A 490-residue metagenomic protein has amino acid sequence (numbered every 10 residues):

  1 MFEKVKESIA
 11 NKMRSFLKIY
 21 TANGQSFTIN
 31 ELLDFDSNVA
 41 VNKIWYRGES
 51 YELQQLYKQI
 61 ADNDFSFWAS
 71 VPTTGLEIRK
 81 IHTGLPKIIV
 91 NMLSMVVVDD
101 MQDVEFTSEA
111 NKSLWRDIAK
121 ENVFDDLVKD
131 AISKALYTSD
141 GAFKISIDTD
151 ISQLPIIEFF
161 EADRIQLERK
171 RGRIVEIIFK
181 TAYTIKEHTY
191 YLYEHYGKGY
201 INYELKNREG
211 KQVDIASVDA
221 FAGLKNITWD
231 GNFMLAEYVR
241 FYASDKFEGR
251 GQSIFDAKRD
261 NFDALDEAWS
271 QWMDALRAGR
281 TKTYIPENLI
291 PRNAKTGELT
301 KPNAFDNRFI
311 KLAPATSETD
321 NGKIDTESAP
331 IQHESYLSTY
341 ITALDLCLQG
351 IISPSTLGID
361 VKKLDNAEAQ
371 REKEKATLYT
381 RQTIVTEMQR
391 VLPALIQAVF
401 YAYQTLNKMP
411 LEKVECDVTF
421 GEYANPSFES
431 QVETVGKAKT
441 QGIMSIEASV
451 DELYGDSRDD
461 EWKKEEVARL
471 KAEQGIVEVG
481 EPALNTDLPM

Functional and structural regions predicted by a protein language model:
M1, E267-M273, R277, Y284-P291 (+1 more regions): Glycine- and charge-rich intrinsically disordered segments
M1-F160, I165, I174, D487-M490: Extended, helix-rich architectural segments
E105-S108, P291-A294, P314-S430, A468-V477: Surface-exposed loop-to-helix/strand elements on domain peripheries
K129-I132, Y137, A142-Q252: Extended, regular secondary-structure scaffolds
D130-I132, S146-I147, R277-E287, L357-K362 (+4 more regions): Short coil/turn segments at secondary-structure boundaries
K225-E372: Extended, charged amphipathic alpha-helical segments
V435-M490: Activation/maturation switch segments at domain boundaries
